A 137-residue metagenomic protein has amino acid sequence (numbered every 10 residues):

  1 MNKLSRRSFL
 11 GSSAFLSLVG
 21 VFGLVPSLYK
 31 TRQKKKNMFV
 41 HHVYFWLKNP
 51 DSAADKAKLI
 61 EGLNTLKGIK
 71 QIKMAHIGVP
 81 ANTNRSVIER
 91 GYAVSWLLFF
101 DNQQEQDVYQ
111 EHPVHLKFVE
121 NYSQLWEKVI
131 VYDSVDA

Functional and structural regions predicted by a protein language model:
M1-S17: N-terminal secretory signal peptides and thylakoid transit peptides that target proteins across membranes
S8, A14, T65-Q71, F99-Y132: An amphipathic, aromatic/His-enriched active-site/gating alpha helix that lines ligand/cofactor pockets
L18-F22: A cross-kingdom C-terminal cell-surface attachment/processing module
G23-H42, L47-A54: C-terminal segment of N-terminal export signals and the immediately downstream linker at the start of the mature
V25-T31, N64-A93, Q124-E127, V131-D136: Short, glycine- and small/hydrophobic-rich beta-strand elements in well-ordered beta-sheets
F39-L47, G78, T83-Q110: Short, well-ordered beta-strand segments in beta-rich or mixed alpha/beta enzyme and ligand-binding folds
D51-K56, Q106-V108: Short, conserved charged micro-motifs
K56-N64: Extracytoplasmic/periplasmic
